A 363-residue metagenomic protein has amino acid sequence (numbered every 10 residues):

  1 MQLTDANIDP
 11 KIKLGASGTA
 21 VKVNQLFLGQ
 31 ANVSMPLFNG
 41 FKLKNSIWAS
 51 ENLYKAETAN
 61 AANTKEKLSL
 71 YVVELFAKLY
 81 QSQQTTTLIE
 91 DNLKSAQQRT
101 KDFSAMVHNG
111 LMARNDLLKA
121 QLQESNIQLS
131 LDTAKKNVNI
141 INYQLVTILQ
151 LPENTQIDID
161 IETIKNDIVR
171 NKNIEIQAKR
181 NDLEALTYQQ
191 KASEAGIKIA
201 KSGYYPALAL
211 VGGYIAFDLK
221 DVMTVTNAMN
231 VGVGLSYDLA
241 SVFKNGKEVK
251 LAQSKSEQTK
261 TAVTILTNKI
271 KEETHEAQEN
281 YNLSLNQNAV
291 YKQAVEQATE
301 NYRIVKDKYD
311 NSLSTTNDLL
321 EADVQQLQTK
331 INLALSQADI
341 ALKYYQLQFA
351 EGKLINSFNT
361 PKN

Functional and structural regions predicted by a protein language model:
M1-N24, S34-N63, E184, K191 (+3 more regions): Small/polar (Gly/Ser/Thr/Ala-rich) solvent-exposed segments that form structured loops/beta-strands/short helices used
M1-T4, L37, L111-A113, V146-E194 (+6 more regions): Bacterial Sec-pathway N-terminal export signals of envelope proteins
L3-N7, E153, N332-N363: Acidic, low-complexity, intrinsically disordered peripheral segments
L26-L28, E74, K119, A207 (+1 more regions): Transmembrane beta-barrel architecture of outer-membrane proteins
Q30-N32, F76, A209, G232-G234 (+1 more regions): Membrane-embedded beta-strand positions in outer-membrane beta-barrel channels/transporters
T64, L68-I89, A105, I141 (+3 more regions): Amphipathic alpha-helical coiled-coil segments
K65-K179, N280, S284, Q326 (+1 more regions): Periplasmic alpha-helical coiled-coil/stalk elements that build and connect Gram-negative outer-membrane
